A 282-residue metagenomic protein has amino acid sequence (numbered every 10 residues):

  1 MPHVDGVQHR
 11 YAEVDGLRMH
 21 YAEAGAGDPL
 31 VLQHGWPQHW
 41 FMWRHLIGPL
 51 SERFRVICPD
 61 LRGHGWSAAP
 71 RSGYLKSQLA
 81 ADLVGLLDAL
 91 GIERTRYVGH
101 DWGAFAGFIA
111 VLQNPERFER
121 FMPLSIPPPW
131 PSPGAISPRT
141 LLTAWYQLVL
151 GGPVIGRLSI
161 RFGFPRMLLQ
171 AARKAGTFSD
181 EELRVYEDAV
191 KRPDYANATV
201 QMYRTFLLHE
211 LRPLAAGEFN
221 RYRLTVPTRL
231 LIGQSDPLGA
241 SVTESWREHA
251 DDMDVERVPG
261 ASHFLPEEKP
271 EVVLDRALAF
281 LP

Functional and structural regions predicted by a protein language model:
M1-R10, L17-M19, P29, I57 (+4 more regions): Flexible "cap/lid" subdomain of the alpha/beta-hydrolase fold that forms the substrate-access gate
L17-W66: Conserved HGGG/HGGXW glycine-rich cap/lid loop of the alpha/beta-hydrolase fold
G25, L50, L90-G91, P259: Short hydrophobic "helix-edge" motifs at membrane interfaces and signal-peptide entry regions
H39-W40, F105, S262: A short, glycine- and basic residue-enriched loop/turn that sits immediately adjacent to a domain's principal
A261-P270, L274: Catalytic histidine-centered segment of alpha/beta-hydrolase-like enzymes
